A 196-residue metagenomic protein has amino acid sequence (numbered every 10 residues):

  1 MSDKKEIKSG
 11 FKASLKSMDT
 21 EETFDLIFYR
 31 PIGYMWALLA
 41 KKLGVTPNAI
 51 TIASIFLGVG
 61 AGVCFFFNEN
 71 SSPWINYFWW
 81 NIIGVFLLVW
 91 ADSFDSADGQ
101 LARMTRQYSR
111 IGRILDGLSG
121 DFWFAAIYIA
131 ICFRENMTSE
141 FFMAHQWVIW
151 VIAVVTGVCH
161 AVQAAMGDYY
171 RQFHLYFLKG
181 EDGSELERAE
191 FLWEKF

Functional and structural regions predicted by a protein language model:
M1-V85, S93: Topogenic membrane-insertion module of multi-pass membrane proteins
S2-A37, D121-F196: A feature for the membrane-embedded catalytic helix bundles of lipid/isoprenoid biosynthetic enzymes
S17, V45-T46, S71-W79, M104 (+3 more regions): Juxtamembrane/transmembrane-helix boundary motifs in multi-pass membrane proteins
N48-I52, W79-F86, I114, A144-V154: Alpha-helical transmembrane segments of integral membrane proteins
A53-G60, I83-W90, F122, I129 (+2 more regions): Lipid-exposed faces of alpha-helical membrane segments in multi-pass integral membrane proteins
G60-N70, A97, I129-E135, V162-A165: Structural signature of transmembrane alpha-helix termini at the membrane-water interface
F65-F67, D116, M137, F142: Juxtamembrane helix-loop transition sites at the ends of transmembrane segments in multi-pass membrane proteins
W79-M137, G167-L175: Acidic (Asp/Glu-rich) catalytic motifs at the cytosolic membrane interface
